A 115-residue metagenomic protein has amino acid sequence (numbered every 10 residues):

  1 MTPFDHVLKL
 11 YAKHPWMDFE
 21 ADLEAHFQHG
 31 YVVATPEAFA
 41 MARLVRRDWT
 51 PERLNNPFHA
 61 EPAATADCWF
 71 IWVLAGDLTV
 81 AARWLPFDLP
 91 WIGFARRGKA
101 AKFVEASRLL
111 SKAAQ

Functional and structural regions predicted by a protein language model:
M1, K112-Q115: Short intrinsically disordered terminal tails
M1-D22: Short amphipathic alpha-helix that is part of the acyltransferase structural core
T2-H6, A34-A40, A66: A broad, low-specificity signal for short, low-complexity segments enriched in glycine/proline and polar/charged
H6, H14, H26-H29, H59: Histidine (H) residue identity feature
H6-L8, A42, S107-R108: Intrinsic-disorder/low-complexity peptide segments enriched for small residues
F19-P51: A short helix-loop-beta-strand connector motif used in the catalytic cores of GNAT acetyltransferases and, in some
P51-L110: Acyl-donor binding region in acyl/amide transferases
